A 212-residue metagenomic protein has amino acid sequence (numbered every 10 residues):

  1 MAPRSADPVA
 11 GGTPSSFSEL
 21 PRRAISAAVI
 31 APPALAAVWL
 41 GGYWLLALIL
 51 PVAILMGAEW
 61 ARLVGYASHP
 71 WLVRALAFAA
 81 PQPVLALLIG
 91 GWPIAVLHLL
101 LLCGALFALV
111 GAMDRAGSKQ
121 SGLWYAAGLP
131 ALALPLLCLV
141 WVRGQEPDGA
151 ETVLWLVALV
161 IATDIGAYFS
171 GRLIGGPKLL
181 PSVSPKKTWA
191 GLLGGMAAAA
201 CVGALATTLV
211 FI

Functional and structural regions predicted by a protein language model:
A2-I212: Membrane-embedded alpha-helical bundles of polytopic integral membrane proteins
